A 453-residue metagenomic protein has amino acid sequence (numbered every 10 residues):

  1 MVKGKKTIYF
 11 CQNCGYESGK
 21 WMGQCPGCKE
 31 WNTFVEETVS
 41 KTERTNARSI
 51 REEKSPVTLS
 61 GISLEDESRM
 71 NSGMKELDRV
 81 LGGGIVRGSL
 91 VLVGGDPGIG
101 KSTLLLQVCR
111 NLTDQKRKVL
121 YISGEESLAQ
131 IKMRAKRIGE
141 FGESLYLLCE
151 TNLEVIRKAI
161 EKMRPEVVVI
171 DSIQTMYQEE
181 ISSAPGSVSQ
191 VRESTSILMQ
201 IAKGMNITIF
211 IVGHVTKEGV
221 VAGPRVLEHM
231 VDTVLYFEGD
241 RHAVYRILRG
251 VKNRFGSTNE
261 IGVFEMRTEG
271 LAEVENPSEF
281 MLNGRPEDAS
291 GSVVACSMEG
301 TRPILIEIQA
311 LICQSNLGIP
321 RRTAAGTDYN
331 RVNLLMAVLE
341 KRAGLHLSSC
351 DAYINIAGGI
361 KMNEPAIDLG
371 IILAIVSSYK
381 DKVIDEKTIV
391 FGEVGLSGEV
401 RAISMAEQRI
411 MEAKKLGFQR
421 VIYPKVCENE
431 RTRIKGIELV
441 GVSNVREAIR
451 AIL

Functional and structural regions predicted by a protein language model:
V2-N13, E17-R79, V86-G94, I99-L106 (+7 more regions): Peripheral, non-AAA+ core regions of ATP-driven protein-machinery
V119-S123: Conserved RecA-like ASCE P-loop NTPase motor core of nucleic-acid helicases/translocases
G124-Q130: Conserved Walker A/P-loop ATP-binding site and its immediately adjacent core in helicase/helicase-like ATPase domains
